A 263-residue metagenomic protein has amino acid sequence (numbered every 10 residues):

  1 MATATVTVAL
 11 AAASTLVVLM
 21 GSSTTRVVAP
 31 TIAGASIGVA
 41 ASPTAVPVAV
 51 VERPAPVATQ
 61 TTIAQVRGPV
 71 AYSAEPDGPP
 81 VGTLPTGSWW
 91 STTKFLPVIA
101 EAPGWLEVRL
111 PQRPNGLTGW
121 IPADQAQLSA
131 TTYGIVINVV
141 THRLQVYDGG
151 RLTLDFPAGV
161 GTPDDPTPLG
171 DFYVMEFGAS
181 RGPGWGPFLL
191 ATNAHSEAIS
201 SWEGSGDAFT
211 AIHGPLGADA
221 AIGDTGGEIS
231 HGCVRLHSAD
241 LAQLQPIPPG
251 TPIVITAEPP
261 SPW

Functional and structural regions predicted by a protein language model:
M1-R26: Hydrophobic single-pass membrane-targeting/anchoring helices
A4-A9, Q125-Y133, R181-W263: Exported/periplasmic cell-wall-interacting domains
V27-Q60, L110-I137: Boundary regions of SH3-family modules and the immediately adjacent low-complexity/disordered segments in eukaryotic
I32-P97: Beta-loop motif signature
R67-P69, T93, P103-W105, G116 (+8 more regions): Extracytoplasmic
P85-D124: SH3/SH3-like beta-barrel superfamily modules
N115, A123-T162: A structural motif detector for short, solvent-exposed N-terminal "entry" segments of globular domains
